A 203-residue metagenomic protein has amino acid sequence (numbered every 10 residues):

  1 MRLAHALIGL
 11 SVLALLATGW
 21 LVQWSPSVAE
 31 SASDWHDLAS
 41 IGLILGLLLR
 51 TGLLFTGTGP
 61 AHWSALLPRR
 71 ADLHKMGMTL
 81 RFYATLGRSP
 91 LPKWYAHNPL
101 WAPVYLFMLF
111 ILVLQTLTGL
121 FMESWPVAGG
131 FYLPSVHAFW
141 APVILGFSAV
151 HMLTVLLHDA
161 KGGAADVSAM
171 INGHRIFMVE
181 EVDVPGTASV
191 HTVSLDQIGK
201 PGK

Functional and structural regions predicted by a protein language model:
M1-K203: Membrane-embedded alpha-helical bundles that constitute the cytochrome b-like, heme-associated redox core of multi-pass
